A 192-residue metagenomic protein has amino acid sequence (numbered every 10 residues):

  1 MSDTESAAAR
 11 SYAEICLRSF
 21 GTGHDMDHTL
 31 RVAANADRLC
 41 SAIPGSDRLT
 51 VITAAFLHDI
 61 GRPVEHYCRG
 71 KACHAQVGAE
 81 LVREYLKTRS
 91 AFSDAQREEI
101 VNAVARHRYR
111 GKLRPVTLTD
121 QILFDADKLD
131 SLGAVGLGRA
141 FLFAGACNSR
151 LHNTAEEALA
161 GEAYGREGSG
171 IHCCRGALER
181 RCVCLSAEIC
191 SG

Functional and structural regions predicted by a protein language model:
M1-E14, A55: Short alpha-helical hairpin
S6, R10, A33, A79-R83 (+1 more regions): An amphipathic alpha-helix signature
E14, A34-D37, R83, A105: Amphipathic, well-packed alpha-helical segments that form the structural scaffold of globular domains
E14-S19, V64: A short, mixed-charge helix-start or loop-turn motif at secondary-structure junctions
R18-M26, L30, A34-P44, L57 (+1 more regions): Divalent metal-dependent phosphate-bond-processing catalytic cores, especially two-metal-ion Mg2+/Mn2+ enzymes that act
R48-G70, H74, G78, V82 (+1 more regions): His-Asp-centered metal-binding catalytic motifs of divalent-metal-dependent phosphohydrolases/nucleases
Y85-F124: Hydrophobic, well-structured mid-protein blocks that either form specific transmembrane helices
